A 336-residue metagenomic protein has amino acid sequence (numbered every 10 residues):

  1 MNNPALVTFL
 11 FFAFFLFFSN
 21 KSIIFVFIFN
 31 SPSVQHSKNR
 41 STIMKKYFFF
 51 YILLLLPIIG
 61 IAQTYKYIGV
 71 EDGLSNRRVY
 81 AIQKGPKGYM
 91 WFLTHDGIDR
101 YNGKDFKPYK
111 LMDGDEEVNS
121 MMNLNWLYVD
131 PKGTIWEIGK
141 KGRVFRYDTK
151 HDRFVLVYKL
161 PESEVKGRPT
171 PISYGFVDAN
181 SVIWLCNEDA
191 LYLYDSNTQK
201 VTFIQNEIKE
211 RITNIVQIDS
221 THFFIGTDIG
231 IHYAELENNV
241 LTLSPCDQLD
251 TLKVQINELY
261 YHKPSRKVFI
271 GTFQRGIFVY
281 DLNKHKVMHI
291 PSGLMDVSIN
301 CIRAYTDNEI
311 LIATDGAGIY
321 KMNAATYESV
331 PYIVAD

Functional and structural regions predicted by a protein language model:
P4-D336: Carboxylate-rich, polar loop motifs that coordinate divalent cations or form catalytic acidic clusters
